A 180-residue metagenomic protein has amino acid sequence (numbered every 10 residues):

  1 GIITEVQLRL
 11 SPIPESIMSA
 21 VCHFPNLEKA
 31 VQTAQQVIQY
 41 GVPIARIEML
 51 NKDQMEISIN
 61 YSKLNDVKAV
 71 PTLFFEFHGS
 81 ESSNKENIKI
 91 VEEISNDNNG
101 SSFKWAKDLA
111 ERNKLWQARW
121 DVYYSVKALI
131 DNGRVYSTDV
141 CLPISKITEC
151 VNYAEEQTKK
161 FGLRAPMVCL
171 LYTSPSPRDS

Functional and structural regions predicted by a protein language model:
G1-Y124: C-terminal substrate-binding/cap subdomain adjacent to the FAD-binding core in PCMH-type and related FAD-linked
S16-H23, D131-I144: Short glycine-/aliphatic-rich beta-strand segments at the starts of folded cytosolic domains
I44-R46, G162-V168: A short linear hydrophobic-aromatic micro-motif
K104-W105, M167-L171: Short beta-strand
L109-R112, Y123-Y124, A128-V140: Conserved, charge-rich beta-strand/loop surface module that forms ligand/interface-binding patches within domains
S145-E149: Active-site glycine- and acidic-residue-rich loops that bind and position anionic ligands or nucleotide-like cofactors
Y172-S180: Single conserved hydrophobic/aromatic residue that forms the stacking wall/gate of nucleotide- or nucleobase-binding
